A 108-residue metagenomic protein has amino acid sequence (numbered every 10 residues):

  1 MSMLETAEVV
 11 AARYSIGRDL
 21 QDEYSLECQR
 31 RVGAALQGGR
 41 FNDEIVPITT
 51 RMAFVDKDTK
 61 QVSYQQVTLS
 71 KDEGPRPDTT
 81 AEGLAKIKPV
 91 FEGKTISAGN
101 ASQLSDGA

Functional and structural regions predicted by a protein language model:
M1-V10: Flexible glycine-/small-residue-enriched beta->alpha junction loops that bind anionic phosphate/pyrophosphate groups
A11-L20: Inter-helical turn/loop segments and adjacent helix faces that build the functional surface of alpha-helical bundle
L20-A108: N-terminal extracellular/periplasmic Venus flytrap/periplasmic-binding protein-like
